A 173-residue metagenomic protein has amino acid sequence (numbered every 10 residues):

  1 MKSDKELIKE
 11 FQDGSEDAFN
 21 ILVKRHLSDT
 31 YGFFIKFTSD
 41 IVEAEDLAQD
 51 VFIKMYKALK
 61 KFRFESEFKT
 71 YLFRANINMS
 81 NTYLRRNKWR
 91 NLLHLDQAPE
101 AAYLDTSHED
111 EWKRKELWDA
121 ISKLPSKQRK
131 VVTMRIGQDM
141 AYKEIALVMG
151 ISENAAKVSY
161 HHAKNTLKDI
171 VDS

Functional and structural regions predicted by a protein language model:
M1-D29, S122, Y142-E144, V148-M149 (+3 more regions): N-terminal module of bacterial RNA polymerase sigma factors
M1-D4, R90-R114: Internal acidic/polar
Q12-D13, S39, D50-E67, N87: Sigma70-family region 2
Q12-I21, Y31-D50, E153: Short, charged helix-capping/linker segments at alpha-helix termini
G32, D46-I53, S66-N78: Structural recognition of an alpha-helix C-terminal capping motif at a helix-to-coil junction
K60-F64, R74-H94: Arg/Lys-rich amphipathic alpha helix in sigma70-family domain 2
T70, I77, Q128, K143 (+1 more regions): DNA-recognition helix of helix-turn-helix
V131-R135: A short pre-motif secondary-structure segment
